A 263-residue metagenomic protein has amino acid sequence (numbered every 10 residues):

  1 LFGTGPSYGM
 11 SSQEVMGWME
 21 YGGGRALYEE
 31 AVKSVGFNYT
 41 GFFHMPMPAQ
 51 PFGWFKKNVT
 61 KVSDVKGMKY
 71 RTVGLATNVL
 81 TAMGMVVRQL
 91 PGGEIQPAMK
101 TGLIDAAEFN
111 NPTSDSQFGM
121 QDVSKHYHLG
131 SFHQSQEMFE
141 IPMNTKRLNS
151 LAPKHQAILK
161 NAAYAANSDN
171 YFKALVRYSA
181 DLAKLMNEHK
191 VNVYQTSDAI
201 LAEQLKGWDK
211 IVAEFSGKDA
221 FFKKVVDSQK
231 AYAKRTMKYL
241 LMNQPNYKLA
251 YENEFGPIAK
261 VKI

Functional and structural regions predicted by a protein language model:
L1-E14, E30-I263: N-terminal secretory/targeting leader peptides
E20-Y28: Core domains of carbohydrate- and sulfate-ester-processing enzymes
